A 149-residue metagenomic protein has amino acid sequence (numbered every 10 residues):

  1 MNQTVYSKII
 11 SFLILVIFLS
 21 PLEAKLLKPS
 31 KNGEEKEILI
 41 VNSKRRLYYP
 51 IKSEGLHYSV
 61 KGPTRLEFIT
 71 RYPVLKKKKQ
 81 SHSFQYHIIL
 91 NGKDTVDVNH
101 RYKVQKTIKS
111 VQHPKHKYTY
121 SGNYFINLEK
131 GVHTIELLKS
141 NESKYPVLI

Functional and structural regions predicted by a protein language model:
N2-I10: Bacterial N-terminal signal peptides that target proteins for export
I10-F18: Bacterial N-terminal signal peptides
A24-P63, V74-K78, N99, Q105-H116 (+1 more regions): Glycan-recognition and processing domains
G55-L66, F125-G131: Extracellular and analogous surface-interaction loops
I69-P73: Short edge beta-strand/loop segments characteristic of extracellular beta-sandwich folds
K76, L90-I149: Beta-strand-rich ligand-recognition modules
K78-H87: Short coil-to-beta strand junction motifs in C2/discoidin
